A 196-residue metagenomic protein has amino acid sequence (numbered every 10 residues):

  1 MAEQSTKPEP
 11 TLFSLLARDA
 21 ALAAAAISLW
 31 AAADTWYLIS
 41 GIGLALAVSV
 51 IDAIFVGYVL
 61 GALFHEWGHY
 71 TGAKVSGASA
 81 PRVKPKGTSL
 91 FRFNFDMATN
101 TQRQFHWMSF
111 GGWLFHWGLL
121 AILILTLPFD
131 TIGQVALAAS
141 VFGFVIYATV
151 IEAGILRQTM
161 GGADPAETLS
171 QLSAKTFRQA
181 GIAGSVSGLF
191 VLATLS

Functional and structural regions predicted by a protein language model:
A2-S196: Hydrophobic transmembrane alpha-helices and their immediate loop junctions in multi-pass integral membrane proteins
